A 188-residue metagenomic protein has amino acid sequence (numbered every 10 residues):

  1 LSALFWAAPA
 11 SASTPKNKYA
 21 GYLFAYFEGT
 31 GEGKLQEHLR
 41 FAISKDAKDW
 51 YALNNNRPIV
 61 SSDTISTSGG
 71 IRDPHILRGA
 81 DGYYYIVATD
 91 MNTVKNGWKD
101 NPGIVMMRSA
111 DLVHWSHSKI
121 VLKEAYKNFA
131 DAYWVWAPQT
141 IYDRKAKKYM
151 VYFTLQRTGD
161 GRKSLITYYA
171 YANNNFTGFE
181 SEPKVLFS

Functional and structural regions predicted by a protein language model:
L1-A3: Sec-dependent N-terminal signal peptides
F5-T14: Sec-dependent signal peptide cleavage junction
T14-Y133, I141-S188: Beta-rich carbohydrate-recognition and catalytic domains
P138: Polysaccharide-binding and catalytic clefts of secreted carbohydrate-active enzymes
